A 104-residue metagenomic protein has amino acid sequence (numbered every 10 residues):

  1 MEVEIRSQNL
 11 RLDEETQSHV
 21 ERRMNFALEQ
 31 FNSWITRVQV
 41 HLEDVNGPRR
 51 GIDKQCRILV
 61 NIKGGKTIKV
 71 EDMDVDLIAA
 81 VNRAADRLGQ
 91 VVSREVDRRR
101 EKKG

Functional and structural regions predicted by a protein language model:
M1-G104: N-terminal, polar/charged subdomain of small-to-medium soluble alpha/beta proteins
